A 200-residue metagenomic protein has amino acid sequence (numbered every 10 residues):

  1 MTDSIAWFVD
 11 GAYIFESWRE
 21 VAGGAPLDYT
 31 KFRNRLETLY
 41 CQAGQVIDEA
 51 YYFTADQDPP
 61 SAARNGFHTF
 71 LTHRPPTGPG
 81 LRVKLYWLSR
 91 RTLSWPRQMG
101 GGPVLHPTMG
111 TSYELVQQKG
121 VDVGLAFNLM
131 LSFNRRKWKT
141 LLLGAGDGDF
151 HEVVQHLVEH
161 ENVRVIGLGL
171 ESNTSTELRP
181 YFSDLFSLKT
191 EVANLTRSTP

Functional and structural regions predicted by a protein language model:
M1-Q117, V121, V163-T174: Domain-level signal for Mg2+-assisted phosphodiester chemistry and nucleotide/NA-binding surfaces in nucleic-acid
G80-P200: Nuclease catalytic cores that cleave nucleic-acid phosphodiester bonds, predominantly acidic two-metal-ion
